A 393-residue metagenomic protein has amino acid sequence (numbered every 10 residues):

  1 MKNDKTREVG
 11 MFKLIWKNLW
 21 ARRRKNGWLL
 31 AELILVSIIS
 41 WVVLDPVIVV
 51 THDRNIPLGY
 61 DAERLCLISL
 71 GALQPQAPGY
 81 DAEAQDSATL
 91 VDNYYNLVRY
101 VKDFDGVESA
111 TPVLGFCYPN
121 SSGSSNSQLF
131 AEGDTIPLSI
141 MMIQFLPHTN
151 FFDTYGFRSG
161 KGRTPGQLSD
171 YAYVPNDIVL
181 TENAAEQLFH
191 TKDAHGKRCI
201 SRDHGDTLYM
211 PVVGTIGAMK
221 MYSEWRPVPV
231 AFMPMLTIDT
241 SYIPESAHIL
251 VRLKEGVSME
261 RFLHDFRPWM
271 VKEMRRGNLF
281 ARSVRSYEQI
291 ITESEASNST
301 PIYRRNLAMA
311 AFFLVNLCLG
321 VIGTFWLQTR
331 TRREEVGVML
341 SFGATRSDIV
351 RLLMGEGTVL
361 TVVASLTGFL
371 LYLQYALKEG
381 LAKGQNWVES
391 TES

Functional and structural regions predicted by a protein language model:
K2-S37: N-terminal Sec/SRP start-transfer signal
V9-K17, L319-T358: Intracellular coupling helices
L19, V101-K102, M270: Hydrophobic C-terminal alpha-helix "anchor/cap" residues
R23-I48, N298-E334, T361-V363, T367-L371: Hydrophobic alpha-helical transmembrane segments of multi-pass inner-membrane transport and secretion
L44-E132: Membrane-proximal extracellular/periplasmic loop immediately following the first transmembrane helix
G115-S294: Mid-to-C-terminal secondary-structure elements that act as membrane-proximal/extracytoplasmic interface segments
G162, G343, G368: Conserved G/P- and acidic residue-centered "switch" motifs that form tight phosphate/ATP-binding loops in soluble
G355-S393: Small-residue-rich transmembrane alpha-helices
